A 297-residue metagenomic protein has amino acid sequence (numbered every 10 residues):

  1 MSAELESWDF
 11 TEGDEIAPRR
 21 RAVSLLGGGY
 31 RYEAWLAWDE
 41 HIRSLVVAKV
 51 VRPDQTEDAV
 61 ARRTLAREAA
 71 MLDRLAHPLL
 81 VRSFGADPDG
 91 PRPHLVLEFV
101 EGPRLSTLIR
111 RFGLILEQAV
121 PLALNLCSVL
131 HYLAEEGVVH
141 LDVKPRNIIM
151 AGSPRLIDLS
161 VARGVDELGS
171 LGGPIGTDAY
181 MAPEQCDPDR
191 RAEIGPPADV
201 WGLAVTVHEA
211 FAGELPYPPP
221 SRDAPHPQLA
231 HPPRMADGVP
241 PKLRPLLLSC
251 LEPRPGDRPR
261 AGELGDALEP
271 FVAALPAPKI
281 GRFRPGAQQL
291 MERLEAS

Functional and structural regions predicted by a protein language model:
R52-R74: AlphaC helix of the eukaryotic protein kinase fold
A86: Activation-segment/catalytic-loop signature of the eukaryotic protein kinase fold
G90-R104, L108: Conserved short submotifs of the Hanks-type protein kinase catalytic core that shape the nucleotide-binding pocket
L122-A123: Activation segment signature within eukaryotic-like protein kinase domains
L126-V138: Protein kinase catalytic-loop region centered on the HRD/HxD motif
L171-Q185: Conserved activation segment of eukaryotic-like protein kinases, specifically the C-terminal portion of the activation
P276-S297: Regulatory extensions appended to serine/threonine kinase catalytic cores
